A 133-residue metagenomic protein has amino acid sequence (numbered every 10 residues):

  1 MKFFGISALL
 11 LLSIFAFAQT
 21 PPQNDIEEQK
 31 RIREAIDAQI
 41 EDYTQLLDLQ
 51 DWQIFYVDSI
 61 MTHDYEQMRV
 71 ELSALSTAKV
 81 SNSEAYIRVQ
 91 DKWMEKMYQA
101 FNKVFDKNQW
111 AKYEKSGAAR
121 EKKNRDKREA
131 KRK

Functional and structural regions predicted by a protein language model:
M1-I26: Bacterial Sec-dependent N-terminal signal peptides
Q19-K133: Charge-rich (acidic/polar
